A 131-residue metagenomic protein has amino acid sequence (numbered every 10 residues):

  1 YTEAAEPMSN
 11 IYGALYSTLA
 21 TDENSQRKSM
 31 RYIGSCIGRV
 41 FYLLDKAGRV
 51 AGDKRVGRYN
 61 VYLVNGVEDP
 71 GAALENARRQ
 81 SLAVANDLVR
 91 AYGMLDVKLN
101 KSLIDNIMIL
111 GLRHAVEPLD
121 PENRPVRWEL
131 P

Functional and structural regions predicted by a protein language model:
Y1-I37: Alpha-helical phosphate/pyrophosphate-handling elements in metalloenzyme active cores
Y1-P7, K28-R31, D53-L95, K101: Divalent-cation-assisted or electrostatically stabilized phosphate/pyrophosphate-binding catalytic cores
Y12, Y16, F41-L44, Y92: A structural signal for well-ordered alpha-helices, especially hydrophobic packing surfaces of coiled-coils
Q26-R27, K101, D105-W128: Histidine/acidic-rich helix-loop-helix segments that form or flank divalent-metal centers in metalloenzyme catalytic
K28-D53: Active-site alpha-helical segments that house and flank conserved acidic catalytic motifs for diphosphate chemistry
